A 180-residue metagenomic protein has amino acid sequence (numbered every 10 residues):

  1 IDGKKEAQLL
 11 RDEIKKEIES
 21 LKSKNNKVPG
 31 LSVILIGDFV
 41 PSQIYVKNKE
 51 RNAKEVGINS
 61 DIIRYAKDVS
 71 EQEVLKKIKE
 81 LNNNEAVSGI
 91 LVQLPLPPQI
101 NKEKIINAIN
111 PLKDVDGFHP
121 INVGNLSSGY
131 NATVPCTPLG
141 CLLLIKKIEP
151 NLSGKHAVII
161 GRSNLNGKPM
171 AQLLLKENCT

Functional and structural regions predicted by a protein language model:
I1-N25: Positively charged, low-complexity intrinsically disordered leader regions
V28-D38: Short beta-strand segments enriched in small/hydrophobic residues
L31, A53-D68, T180: Short beta-strand elements in bilobed, periplasmic/extracellular small-molecule ligand-binding domains
I36-E50, A132-T180: Glycine-rich phosphate/diphosphate-binding loop of Rossmann-like nucleotide-binding domains
Q43-E50, K76-I78, E103-K104: Glycine-rich loop at the start of a catalytic domain that most often binds anionic cofactors/ligands
E55-G57, E80-N82, I109-L112: Non-catalytic terminal and connector segments of soluble metabolic enzymes
E73-E85: Short, well-structured alpha-helical segments in soluble
L91-H156, M170: Anion-binding alpha/beta catalytic cores of soluble intermediary-metabolism enzymes, centered on
